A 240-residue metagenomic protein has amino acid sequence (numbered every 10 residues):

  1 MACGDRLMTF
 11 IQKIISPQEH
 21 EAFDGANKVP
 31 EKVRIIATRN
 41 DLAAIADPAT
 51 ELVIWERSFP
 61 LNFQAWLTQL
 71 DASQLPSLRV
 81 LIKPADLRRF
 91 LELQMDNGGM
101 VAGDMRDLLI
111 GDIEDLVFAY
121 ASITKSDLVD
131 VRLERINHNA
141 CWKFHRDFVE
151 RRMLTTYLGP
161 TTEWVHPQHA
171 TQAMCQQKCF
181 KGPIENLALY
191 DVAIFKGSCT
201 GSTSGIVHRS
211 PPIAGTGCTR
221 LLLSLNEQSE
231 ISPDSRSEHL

Functional and structural regions predicted by a protein language model:
A2-M95, D107-D115: N-terminal auxiliary "cap/dimerization" subdomain that precedes the catalytic jelly-roll/cupin core of mononuclear
R39, N139-W142, V207-S210: Glycine-rich, charged/polar anion/phosphate-binding loops that engage phosphate groups from diverse ligands
A49-L52, E150-M153, Y190, T219-R220: Short, surface-exposed beta-edge/turn micro-motifs
V53-E56, D130-E134, T155, I194-F195: A structural signal for short, well-ordered beta-strand segments and their strand-loop junctions that often border
E92-H138, R146: Extracellular-facing segments of soluble proteins and assemblies that are Gly/Ser/Thr-biased and enriched in aromatics
I113, L133-R135, F144, Y157-E163 (+2 more regions): Active-site environment of non-heme Fe oxygenases that use a 2-His-1-carboxylate facial triad
H138-D191: Catalytic core of non-heme Fe(II) oxygenases with the double-stranded beta-helix
F180-L240: Catalytic core of Fe(II)/2-oxoglutarate
